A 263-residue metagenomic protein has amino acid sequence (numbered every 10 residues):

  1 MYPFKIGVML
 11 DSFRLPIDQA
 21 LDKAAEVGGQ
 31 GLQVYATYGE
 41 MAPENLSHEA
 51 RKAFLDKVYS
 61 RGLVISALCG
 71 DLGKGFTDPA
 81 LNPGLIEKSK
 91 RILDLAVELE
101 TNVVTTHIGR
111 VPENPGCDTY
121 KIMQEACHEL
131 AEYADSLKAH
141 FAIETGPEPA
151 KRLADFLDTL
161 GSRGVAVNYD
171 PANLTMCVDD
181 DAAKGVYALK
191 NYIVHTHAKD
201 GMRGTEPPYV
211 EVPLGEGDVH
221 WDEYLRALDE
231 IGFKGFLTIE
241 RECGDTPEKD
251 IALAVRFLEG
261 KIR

Functional and structural regions predicted by a protein language model:
M1-V97, T101, S162, N191 (+1 more regions): N-terminal pre-domain/capping segments
Y2, I6-V8, G31, L68 (+2 more regions): Acidic/histidine-rich catalytic cores of soluble enzymes
F13, T238-P247: A short, acidic, flexible beta-alpha connecting loop/helix-capping segment that sits on the rim of active
P16-D22, K57-S60, K74-V167, M176 (+1 more regions): Active-site acidic/histidine proton-transfer and metal-coordination neighborhood in alpha/beta enzyme cores
L32-Q33, S66, V104, T196 (+1 more regions): Hydrophobic residues within beta-strands of alpha/beta enzymes
A36, I108, D200, R241: Short secondary-structure boundary segments
N45-A53, A80-K88, P115-E125, E148 (+3 more regions): Alpha-helix N-cap and loop-to-helix initiation/capping positions
G217-V219, E223-Y224, D229, G235-L237: H/E-rich (His + Asp/Glu) clusters that bind or coordinate divalent metals
